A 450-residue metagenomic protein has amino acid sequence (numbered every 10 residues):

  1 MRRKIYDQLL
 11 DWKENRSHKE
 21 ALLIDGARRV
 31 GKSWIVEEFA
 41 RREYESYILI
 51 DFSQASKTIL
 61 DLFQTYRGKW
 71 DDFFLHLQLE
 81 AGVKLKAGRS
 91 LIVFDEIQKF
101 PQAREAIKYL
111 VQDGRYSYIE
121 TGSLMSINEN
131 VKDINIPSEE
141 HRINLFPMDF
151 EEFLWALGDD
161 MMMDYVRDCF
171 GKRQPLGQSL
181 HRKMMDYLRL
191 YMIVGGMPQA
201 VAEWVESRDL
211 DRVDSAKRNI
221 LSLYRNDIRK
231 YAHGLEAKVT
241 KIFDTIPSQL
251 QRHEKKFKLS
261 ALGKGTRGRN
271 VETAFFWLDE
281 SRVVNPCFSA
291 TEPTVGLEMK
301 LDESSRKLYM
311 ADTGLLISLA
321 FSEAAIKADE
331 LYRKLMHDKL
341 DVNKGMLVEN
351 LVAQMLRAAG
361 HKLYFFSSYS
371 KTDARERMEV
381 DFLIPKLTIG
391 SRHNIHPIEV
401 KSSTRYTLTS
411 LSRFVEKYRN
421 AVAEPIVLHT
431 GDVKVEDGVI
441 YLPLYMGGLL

Functional and structural regions predicted by a protein language model:
M1-R16: Pre-Walker A adenine-sensing motif
K13-E20, R29, E38, R42-E45 (+2 more regions): A cross-kingdom feature that marks ATP-driven nucleic-acid transaction machinery
I24: Hydrophobic anchor at the beta1->P-loop junction of P-loop NTPases
K32: Conserved lysine of the Walker
Q54-G88: Short glycine-rich substrate-engagement loop in P-loop NTPases that contacts/grips substrate
V93, S117-S123, N144, F153: Structural recognition of the conserved hydrophobic beta-strand(s) that form the central parallel beta-sheet of P-loop
Y109, S126-R142, L154-D159: Short regulatory helix/loop adjacent to the ATP-binding pocket of P-loop NTPases
G158-V348, Q354, K362, S368: Interdomain hinge/linker elements that couple catalytic modules in large macromolecular machines
